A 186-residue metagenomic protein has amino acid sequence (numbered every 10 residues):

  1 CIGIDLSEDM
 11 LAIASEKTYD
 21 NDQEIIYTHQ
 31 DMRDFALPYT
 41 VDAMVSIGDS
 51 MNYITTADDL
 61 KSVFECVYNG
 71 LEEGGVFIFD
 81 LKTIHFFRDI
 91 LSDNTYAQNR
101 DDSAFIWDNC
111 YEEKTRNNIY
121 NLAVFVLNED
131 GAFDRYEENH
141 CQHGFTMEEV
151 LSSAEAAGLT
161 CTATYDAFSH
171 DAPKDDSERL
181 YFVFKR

Functional and structural regions predicted by a protein language model:
C1-D34: Class I SAM-dependent methyltransferase SAM/SAH-binding core
D9, L37, T55-D58: Short N-terminal helix/helix-N-cap motif within the alpha/beta-hydrolase-1
R33-A43: A short acidic, Gly/Pro-enriched loop at the edge of an enzyme's catalytic core that lines a small-molecule cofactor
V41-D42, N118, D175-L180: A short, glycine/Asx- and small/polar-enriched loop/turn that sits immediately N-terminal to a beta-strand
D42-D59: A short SAM/SAH-binding and catalytic strip from SAM-dependent methyltransferases
K61-E73: A short glycine-rich, Lys/Arg-flanked "PGG" loop and its adjoining helix->strand segment in the class I
I78-L151: SAM-dependent methyltransferase
C141-R186: C-terminal lobe and adjacent flexible extensions of AdoMet/dcAdoMet transferase-like proteins
